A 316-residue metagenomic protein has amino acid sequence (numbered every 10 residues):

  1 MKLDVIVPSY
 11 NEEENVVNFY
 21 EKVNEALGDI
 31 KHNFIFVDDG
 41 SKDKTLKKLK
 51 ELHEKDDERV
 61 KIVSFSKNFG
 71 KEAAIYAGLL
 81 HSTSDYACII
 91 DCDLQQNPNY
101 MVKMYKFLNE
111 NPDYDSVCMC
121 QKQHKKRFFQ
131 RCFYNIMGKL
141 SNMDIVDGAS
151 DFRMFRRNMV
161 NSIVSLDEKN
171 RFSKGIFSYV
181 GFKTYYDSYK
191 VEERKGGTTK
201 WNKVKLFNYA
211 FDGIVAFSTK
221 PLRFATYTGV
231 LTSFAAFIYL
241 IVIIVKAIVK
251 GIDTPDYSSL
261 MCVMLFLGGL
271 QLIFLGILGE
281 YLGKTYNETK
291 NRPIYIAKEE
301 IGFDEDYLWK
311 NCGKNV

Functional and structural regions predicted by a protein language model:
M1-H124, I136, C312-K314: Structured catalytic core of nucleotide-sugar glycosyltransferases
P8, A26, L52, F65 (+7 more regions): Amphipathic alpha-helical segments that mediate coupling or scaffolding at interfaces
P8, F65-K67, P112, R153 (+3 more regions): Short conserved micro-motifs on helix faces and helix-strand junctions that flank and scaffold key functional residues
V23, G78, D93, I136 (+5 more regions): Residue-level signature of catalytic and energy-coupling elements of molecular machines, predominantly ATP/GTP-dependent
L27, L108-P112, L140, D144 (+6 more regions): A general structural signal marking secondary-structure boundaries and capping sites
V63-K67, K71-H81, Y86, P98-I176 (+1 more regions): Acceptor/aglycone-binding surface of glycosyltransferases and processive sugar-polymer synthases
K174-V316: Hydrophobic helical membrane-anchoring modules
